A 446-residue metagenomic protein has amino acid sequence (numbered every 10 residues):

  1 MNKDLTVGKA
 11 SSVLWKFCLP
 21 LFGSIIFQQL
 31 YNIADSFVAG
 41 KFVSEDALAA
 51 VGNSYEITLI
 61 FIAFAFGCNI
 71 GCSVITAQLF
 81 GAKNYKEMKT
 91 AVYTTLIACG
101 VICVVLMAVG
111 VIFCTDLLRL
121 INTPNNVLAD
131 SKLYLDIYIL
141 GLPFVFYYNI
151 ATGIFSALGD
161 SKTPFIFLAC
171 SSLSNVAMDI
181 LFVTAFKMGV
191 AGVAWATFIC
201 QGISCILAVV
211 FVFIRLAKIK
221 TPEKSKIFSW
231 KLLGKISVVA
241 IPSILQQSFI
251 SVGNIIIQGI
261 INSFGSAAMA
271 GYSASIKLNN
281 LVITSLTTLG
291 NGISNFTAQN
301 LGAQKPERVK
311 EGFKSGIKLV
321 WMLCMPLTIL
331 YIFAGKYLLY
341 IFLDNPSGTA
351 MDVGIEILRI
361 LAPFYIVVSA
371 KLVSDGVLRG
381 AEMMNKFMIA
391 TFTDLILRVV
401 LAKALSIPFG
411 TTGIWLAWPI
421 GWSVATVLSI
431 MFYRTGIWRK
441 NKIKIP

Functional and structural regions predicted by a protein language model:
M1-C18, T76-G141, A185-I241, T297-F364 (+1 more regions): Short alpha-helical transmembrane segments in multi-pass integral membrane proteins
L5-F42, E56-G71, I75, G100-M107 (+4 more regions): N-terminal transmembrane alpha-helices
K16-D35, I137, Y148, S171 (+5 more regions): Transmembrane helical elements of multi-pass membrane transporters/channels
Q28, N32-A39, I62-N69, S73 (+18 more regions): Alpha-helical transmembrane segments and their lipid-water interface positions in multi-pass membrane proteins
L30-L48, L118-N125, L181-M188, S248-K277 (+5 more regions): Helix-terminus/linker motif at the lipid-water interface of multi-pass membrane proteins
V43-E56, S131, L135, A194 (+2 more regions): Small-residue hotspots at the loop-to-helix junctions and early N-terminal turns of transmembrane alpha-helices
L48-A108, V145-P164, G271-G335, V368-E382 (+1 more regions): Small-residue-rich hydrophobic transmembrane alpha-helices
N69, Y138-S156, P164-N175, V193-A208 (+4 more regions): Short runs within selected transmembrane alpha-helices of multi-pass transporters and secretion channels
